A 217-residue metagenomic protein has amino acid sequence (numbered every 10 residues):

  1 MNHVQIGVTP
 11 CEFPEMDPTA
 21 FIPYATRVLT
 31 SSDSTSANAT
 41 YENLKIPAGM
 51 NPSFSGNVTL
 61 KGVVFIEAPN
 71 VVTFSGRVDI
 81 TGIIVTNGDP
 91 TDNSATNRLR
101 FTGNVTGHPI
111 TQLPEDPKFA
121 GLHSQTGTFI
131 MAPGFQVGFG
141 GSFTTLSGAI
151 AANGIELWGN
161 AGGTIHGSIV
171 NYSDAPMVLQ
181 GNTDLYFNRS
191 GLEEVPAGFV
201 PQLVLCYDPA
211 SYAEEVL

Functional and structural regions predicted by a protein language model:
M1-D33: Beta-strand-rich assembly/attachment modules of structural machines
I22-R189, E193, E215-L217: Long, polar low-complexity repeats
L192-P201: Short, surface-exposed linear segments at secondary-structure transitions and domain or protein termini
V200-L217: Short, low-complexity, Pro/Ser/Thr/Gly-rich segments in the mature regions of secreted, periplasmic
